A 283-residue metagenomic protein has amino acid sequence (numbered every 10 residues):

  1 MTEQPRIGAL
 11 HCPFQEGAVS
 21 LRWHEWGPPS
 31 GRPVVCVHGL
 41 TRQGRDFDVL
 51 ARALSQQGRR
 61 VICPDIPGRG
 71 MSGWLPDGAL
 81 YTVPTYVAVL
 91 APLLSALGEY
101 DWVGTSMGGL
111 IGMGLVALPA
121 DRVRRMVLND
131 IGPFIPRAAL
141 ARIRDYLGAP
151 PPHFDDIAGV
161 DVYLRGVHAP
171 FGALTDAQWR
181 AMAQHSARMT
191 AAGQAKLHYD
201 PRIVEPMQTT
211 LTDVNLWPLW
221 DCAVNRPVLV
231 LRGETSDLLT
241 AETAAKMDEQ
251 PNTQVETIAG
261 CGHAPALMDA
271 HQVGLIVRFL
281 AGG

Functional and structural regions predicted by a protein language model:
M1-V34, Q56-R59, G98, H271 (+1 more regions): Alpha/beta-hydrolase fold catalytic core
E25-G73: Conserved HGGG/HGGXW glycine-rich cap/lid loop of the alpha/beta-hydrolase fold
I62, I66-V103: Active-site loop/oxyanion-hole signature of alpha/beta-hydrolase fold enzymes
D65-G70, G132, A259-G262: Short beta-to-alpha linker loops that shape the active-site pocket of alpha/beta-hydrolase fold enzymes
E99-A139: Conserved hydrolase catalytic core segment
V162-L229: Alpha/beta-hydrolase
N225-C261: Conserved loop-alpha-helix segment in the C-terminal half of the alpha/beta-hydrolase fold that carries the catalytic
C261-H271: Catalytic histidine-centered segment of alpha/beta-hydrolase-like enzymes
